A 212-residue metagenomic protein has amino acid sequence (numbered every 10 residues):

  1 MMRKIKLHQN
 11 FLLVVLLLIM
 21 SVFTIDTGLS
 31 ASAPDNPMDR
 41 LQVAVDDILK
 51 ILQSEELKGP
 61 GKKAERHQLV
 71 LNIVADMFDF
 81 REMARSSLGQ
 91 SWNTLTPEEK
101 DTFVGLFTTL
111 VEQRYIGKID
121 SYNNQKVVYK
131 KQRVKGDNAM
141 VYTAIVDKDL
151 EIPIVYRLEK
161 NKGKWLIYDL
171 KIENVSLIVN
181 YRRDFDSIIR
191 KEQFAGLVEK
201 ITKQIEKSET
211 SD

Functional and structural regions predicted by a protein language model:
R3-V15: Bacterial N-terminal signal peptides that target proteins for export
L13-T24: Bacterial N-terminal signal peptides
T24-S32: Sec/Tat signal peptide C-region and signal peptidase I cleavage site
P34-R114: Early exported N-terminus immediately downstream of N-terminal targeting peptides
F107, K131-R133, I145-D147, L158-K160 (+1 more regions): A mature extracytoplasmic/lumenal domain signature
Q113-I152, Q204-D212: Surface-exposed, charged secondary-structure patches
E151-V179: Short beta-strand edge/turn micro-motifs at domain boundaries
I172-D212: Low-complexity, intrinsically disordered terminal/linker segments enriched in charged and Gly/Pro repeats
